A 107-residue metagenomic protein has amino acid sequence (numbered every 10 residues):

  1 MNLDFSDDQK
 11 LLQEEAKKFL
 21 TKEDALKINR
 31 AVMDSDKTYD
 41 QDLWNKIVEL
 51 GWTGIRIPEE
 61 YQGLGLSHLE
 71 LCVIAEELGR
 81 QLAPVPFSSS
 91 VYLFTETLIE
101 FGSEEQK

Functional and structural regions predicted by a protein language model:
M1-D8: Intrinsic disorder at enzyme termini
D8-K18: A non-catalytic, amphipathic alpha-helix used as a structural packing/dimerization or gating element in enzyme scaffolds
T21-K107: Glycine-rich flavin
